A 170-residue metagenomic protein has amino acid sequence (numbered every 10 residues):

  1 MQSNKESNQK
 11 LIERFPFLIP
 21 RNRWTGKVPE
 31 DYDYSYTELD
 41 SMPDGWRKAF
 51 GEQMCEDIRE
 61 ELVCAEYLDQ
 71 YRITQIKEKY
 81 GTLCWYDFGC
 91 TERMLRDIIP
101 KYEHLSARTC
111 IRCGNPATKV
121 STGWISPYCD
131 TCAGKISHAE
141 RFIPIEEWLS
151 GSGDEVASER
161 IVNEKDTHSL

Functional and structural regions predicted by a protein language model:
M1-R96, L170: Long, charged N-terminal interaction/targeting segments
D97-R108, K119-G123: Short, flexible, mixed-charge glycine/proline-rich loop motifs that serve as phosphate/nucleic-acid-contacting
C110-C113, C129: Short cysteine-rich clusters marking metal-coordination/redox-active sites
N115-V120, G134-S137: Short functional micro-motifs and their immediate structural scaffolds
V120-W124, A139-F142: Short Cys/His-rich "knuckle" micro-motifs
G123-K135: Cysteine-rich micro-motifs
G134-W148: Short metal-binding segments enriched for Cys and/or His
S152-L170: Long, low-complexity, intrinsically disordered segments
